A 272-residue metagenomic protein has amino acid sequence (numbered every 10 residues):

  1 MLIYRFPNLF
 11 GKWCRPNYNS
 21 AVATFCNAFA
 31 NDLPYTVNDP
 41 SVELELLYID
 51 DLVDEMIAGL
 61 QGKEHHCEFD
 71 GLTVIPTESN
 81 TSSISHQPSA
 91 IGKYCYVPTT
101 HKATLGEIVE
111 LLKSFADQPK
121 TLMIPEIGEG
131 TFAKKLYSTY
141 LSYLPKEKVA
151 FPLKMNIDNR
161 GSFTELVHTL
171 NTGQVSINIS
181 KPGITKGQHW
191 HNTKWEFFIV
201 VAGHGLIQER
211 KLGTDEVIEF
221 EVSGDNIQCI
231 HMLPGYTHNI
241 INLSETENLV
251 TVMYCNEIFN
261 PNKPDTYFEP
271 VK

Functional and structural regions predicted by a protein language model:
M1-I3, P7-E45, I49-G62: NAD(P)-dependent short-chain dehydrogenase/reductase
D51, A58-S83, P88-L153: Mid/C-terminal beta-alpha module of Rossmann-like enzyme folds, strongest in SDR-family dehydrogenases/epimerases
E147-Q188: A short glycine-rich, His/Asp/Glu-containing loop-to-beta-strand
F163, G187-H189, I207-E209, C229-M232 (+1 more regions): Short beta-strand His + acidic residue motifs that chelate non-heme Fe in jelly-roll/DSBH and cupin folds
T172, I184-F197, G224-N226: A short beta-loop-beta micro-motif enriched in histidine and acidic residues
T193-L212: Glycine- and acidic-residue-biased ligand/ion/polar-headgroup-sensing regions
K211-G235: Short acidic-glycine-tyrosine-enriched beta hairpin
T214-E216, L243-K272: Double-stranded beta-helix
